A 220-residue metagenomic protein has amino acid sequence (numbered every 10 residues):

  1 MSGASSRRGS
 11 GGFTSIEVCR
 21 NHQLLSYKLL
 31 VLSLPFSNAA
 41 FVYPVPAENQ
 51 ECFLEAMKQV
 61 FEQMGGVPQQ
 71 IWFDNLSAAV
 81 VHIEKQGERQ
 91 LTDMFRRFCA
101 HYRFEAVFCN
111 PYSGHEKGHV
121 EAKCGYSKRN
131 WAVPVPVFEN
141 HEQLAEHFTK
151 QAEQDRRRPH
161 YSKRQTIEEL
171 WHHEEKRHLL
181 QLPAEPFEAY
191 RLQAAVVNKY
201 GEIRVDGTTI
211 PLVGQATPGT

Functional and structural regions predicted by a protein language model:
M1-A40, E48-C52, A56, A100 (+2 more regions): Mobile-element integrase/transposase regions, centering on the N-terminal DNA-binding/Zn-coordinating module
G12-T14, N38, I71-D74, C99 (+2 more regions): Short, conserved catalytic/metal-binding motifs centered on acidic residues
N38-Y43, V80-V81: Short small-residue beta-strand/loop micro-motif enriched in glycine and branched aliphatics
V42-Q70: Active-site beta-loop-alpha junctions of metal-dependent nucleic acid enzymes, especially the RNase H-like/DDE
V67-G87: Acidic/histidine-rich, metal-coordinating catalytic segments
F73-D74, K85-Q86, A106-K128, L144: RNase H-like two-metal-ion nuclease catalytic core shared by retroviral integrases and related mobile-element nucleases
G87-A106: Two-metal-ion acidic nuclease core segments, chiefly of the RNase H-like superfamily
C124-G219: Active-site-proximal acidic segments at structured loop/helix or strand boundaries that coordinate catalytic metals
